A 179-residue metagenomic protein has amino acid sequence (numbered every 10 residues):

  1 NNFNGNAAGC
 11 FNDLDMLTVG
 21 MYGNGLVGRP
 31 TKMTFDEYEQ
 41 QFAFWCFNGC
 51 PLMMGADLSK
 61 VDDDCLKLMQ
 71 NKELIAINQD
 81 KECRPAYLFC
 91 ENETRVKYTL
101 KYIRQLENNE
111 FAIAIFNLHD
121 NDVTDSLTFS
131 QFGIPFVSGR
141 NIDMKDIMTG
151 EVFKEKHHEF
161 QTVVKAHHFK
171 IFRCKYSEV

Functional and structural regions predicted by a protein language model:
N1-D57: Glycan-recognition surfaces
N24, L52, S59, E82 (+4 more regions): Short, glycine-/Ser/Thr-/acidic-enriched flexible segments
T31-T34, Y98-I103, E159-F160: Generic recognition of flexible, low-complexity loop/linker segments
E39, W45-N48, M53-G55, T94-F136: Carbohydrate-binding surface patches
A43-E91: Catalytic cores of secreted or luminal carbohydrate-active enzymes
I113, M144, H167: Hydrophobic, well-ordered secondary-structure elements that form the walls of internal hydrophobic environments
Q131-T149: Solvent-exposed beta-hairpin/edge-strand motifs
K154-V179: C-terminal beta-strand-rich structural cap/linker in extracellular carbohydrate-active enzymes
